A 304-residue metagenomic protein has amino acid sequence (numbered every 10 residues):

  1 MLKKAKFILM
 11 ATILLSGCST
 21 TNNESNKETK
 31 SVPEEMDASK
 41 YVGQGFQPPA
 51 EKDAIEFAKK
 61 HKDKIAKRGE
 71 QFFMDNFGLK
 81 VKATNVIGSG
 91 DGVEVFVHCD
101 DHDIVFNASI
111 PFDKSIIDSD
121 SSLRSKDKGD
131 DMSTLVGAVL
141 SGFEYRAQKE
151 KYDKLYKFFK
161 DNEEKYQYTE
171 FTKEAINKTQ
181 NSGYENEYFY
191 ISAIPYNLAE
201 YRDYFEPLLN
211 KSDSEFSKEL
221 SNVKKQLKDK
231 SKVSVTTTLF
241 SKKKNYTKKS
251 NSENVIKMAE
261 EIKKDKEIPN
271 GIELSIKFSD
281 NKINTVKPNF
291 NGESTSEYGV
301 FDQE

Functional and structural regions predicted by a protein language model:
L2-M10: Sec-dependent signal peptide recognition, specifically the positively charged N-region followed immediately by
L14-G17: C-terminal motif of bacterial Sec signal peptides marking the signal peptidase cleavage site
S19-N22: Bacterial signal peptide processing site
Y41-K82, S252-K263: Short, non-transmembrane alpha-helical segments in secretory-pathway proteins
N76-D113: Exposed beta-strand-loop-beta-strand "reactive/processing" segments of non-cytosolic proteins
V81-I87, P269-K277: Surface-exposed patches in mature extracellular/periplasmic domains of secreted proteins
V105-G129, E267-P269: A short, surface-exposed beta-strand/turn
D127-N270, V286-Q303: Metal-dependent nuclease catalytic core centered on acidic motifs
